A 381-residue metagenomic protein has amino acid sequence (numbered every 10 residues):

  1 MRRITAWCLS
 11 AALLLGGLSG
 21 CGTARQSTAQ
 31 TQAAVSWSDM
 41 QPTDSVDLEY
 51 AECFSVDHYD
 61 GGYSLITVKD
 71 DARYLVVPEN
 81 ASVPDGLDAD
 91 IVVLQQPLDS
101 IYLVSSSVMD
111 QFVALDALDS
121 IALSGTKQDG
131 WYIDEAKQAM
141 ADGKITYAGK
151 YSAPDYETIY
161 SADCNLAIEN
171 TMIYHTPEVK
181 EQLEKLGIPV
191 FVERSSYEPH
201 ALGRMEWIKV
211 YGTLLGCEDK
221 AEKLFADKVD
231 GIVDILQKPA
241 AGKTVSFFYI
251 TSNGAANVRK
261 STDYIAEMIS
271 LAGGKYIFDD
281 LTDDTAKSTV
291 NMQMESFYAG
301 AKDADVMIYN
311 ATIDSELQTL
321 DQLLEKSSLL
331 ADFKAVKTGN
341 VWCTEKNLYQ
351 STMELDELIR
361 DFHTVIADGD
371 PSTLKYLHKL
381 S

Functional and structural regions predicted by a protein language model:
M1-C8: Bacterial N-terminal signal peptides that target proteins for export
G16-G20: C-terminal motif of bacterial Sec signal peptides marking the signal peptidase cleavage site
C21-M109, K220-F248, D370-S381: Bacterial Sec-exported substrate-binding components of ABC uptake systems
S64-V68, Y74-Y160, L166-M172: A short, structured surface patch at a secondary-structure boundary
D99, S106-V113, S124-E135, H175-E178 (+2 more regions): Extracytoplasmic ligand-binding site segments that recognize negatively charged/polar headgroups
S100-L103, S120-S124, L166-N170, V190-R194 (+5 more regions): Structural recognition of the beta-strand scaffold that forms the well-ordered cores of secreted hydrolase catalytic
E198-A226, V306-S381: Structured C-terminal subdomain patch of bacterial secreted/periplasmic proteins
G231, I235-Q318: Flexible, glycine-rich surface segments
